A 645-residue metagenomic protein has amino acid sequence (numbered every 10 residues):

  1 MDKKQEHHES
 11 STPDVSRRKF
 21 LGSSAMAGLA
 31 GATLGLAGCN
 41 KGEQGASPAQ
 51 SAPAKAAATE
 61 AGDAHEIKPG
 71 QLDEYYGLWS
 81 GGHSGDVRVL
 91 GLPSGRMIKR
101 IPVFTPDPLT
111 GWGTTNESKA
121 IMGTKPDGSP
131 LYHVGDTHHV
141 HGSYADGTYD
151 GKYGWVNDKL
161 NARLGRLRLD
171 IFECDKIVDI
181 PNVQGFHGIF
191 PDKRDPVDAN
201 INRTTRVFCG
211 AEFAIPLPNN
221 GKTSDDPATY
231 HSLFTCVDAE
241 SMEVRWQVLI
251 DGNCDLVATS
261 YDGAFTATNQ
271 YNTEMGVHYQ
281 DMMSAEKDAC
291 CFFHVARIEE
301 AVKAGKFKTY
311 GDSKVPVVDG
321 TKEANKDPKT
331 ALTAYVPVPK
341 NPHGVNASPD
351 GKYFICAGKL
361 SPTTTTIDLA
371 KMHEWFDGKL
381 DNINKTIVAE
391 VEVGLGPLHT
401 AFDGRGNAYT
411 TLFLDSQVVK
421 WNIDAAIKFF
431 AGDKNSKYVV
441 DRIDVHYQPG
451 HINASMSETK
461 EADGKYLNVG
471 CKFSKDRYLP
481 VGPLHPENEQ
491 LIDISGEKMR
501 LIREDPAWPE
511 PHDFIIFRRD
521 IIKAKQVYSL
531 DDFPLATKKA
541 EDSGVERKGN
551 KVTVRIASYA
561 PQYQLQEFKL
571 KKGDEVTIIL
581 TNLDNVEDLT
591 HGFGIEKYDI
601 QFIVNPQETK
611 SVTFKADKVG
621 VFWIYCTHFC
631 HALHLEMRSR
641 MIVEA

Functional and structural regions predicted by a protein language model:
M1-K19, M26-L34: N-terminal secretory signal peptides
A57-Q71, N116-D150, I189-R203, V257-G263 (+5 more regions): Structural signature of eukaryotic scaffold interfaces centered on beta-propeller domains
P69-L72, G151, C209-T229, T268-K287 (+2 more regions): Short, conserved, GDST-rich strand-edge loop motifs in beta-rich repeat architectures
L92-S94, I171-F172, F293-G311, I367-L380 (+2 more regions): Short loop/turn segments immediately following beta-strands, especially the blade-tip and inter-blade linker loops
K99, D175-D179, E243-V248, A331-Y335 (+3 more regions): A short beta-strand motif characteristic of beta-propeller blades
T229-A239, A285-R297, H485-I494: Beta-propeller blade signature
E546-K572: N-terminal edge beta-strand
V604-A645: Extracellular/periplasmic metallocenter environments
